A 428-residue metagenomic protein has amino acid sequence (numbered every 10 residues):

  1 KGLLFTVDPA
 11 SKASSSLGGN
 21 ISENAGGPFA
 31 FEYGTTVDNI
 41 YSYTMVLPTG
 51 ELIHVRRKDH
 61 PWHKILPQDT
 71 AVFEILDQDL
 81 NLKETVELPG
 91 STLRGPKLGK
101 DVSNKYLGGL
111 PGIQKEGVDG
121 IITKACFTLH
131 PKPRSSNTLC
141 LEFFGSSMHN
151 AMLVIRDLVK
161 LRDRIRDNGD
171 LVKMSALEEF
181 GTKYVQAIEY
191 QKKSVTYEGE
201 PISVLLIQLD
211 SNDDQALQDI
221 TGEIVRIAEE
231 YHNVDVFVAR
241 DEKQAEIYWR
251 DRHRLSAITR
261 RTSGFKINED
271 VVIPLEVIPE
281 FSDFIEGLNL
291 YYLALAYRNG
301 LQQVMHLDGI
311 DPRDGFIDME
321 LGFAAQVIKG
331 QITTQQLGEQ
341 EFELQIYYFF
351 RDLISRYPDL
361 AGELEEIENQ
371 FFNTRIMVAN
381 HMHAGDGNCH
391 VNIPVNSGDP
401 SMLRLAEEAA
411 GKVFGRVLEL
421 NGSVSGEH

Functional and structural regions predicted by a protein language model:
K1-K160, R164: FAD-binding subdomain of flavoenzyme oxidoreductases
F5-S14, P274, L353-R356, V424: Active-site cores enriched in adjacent His and Asp/Glu residues with nearby glycine-rich loops that coordinate divalent
T6-V7, L52-V55, R166-D167, V234-F237 (+1 more regions): Acidic/polar loop patches that form or flank catalytic/metal-binding clefts of enzymes that bind anionic ligands
S15-S16, Q114-G117, V271, L418 (+1 more regions): Short conserved micro-motifs on helix faces and helix-strand junctions that flank and scaffold key functional residues
Y33-G34, R404-E407: Short, conserved loop/turn and helix-capping segments at secondary-structure boundaries that abut family-defining
T123-L405, L420: C-terminal substrate-recognition/cap domain of FAD-linked oxidoreductases
E408-E427: C-terminal structured "cap/appendage" subdomains that terminate the fold
